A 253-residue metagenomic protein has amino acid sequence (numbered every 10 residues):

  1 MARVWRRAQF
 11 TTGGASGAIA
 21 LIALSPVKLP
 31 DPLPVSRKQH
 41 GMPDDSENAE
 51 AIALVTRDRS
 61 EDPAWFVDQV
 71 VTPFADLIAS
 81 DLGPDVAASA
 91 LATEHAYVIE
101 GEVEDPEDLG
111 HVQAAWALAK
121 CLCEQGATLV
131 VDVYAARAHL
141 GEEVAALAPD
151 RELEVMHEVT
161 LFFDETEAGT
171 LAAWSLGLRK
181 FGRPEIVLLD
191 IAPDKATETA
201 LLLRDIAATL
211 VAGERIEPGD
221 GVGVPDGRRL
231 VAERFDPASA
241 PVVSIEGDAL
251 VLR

Functional and structural regions predicted by a protein language model:
A2-K28, S36-R37, R234, V243-I245 (+1 more regions): Charge-rich interaction surfaces and accessory domains that mediate macromolecular binding and assembly
G14, V112-A115, T199: Active-site-proximal structural scaffolding
S16-P26, A96-I99, I186-D190: Short cationic amphipathic helices and targeting signals
A18, L24-A88: N-terminal low-complexity, intrinsically disordered segments
K28, V103-E107, A192-A196: Short acidic, S/G/P-rich loop/turn micro-motifs used as interaction or catalytic elements
Q39-A49, A117-V131, A208-E217: Structural alpha-beta junctions
P63-D164: Internal, hydrophobic cores of structured domains that mediate oligomerization or house catalytic pockets within large
Y134-R253: Aromatic/basic-lined ligand-recognition segments that form π-stacking hydrophobic pockets flanked by Lys/Arg to engage
